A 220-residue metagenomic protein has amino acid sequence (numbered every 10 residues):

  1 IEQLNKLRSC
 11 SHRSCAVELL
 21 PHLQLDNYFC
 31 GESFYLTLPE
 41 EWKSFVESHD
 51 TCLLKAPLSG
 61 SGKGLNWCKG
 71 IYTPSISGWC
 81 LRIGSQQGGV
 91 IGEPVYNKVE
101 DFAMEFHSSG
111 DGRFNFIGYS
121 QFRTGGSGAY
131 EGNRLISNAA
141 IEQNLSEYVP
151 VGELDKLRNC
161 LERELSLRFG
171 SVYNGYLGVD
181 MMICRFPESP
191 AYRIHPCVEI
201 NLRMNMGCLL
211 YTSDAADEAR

Functional and structural regions predicted by a protein language model:
I1-S44, S59-G60: Conserved N-proximal alpha/beta basic substrate-recognition cap immediately N-terminal to, or forming the N-lobe
C10-R13, L58-G62, N97-K98, L202 (+1 more regions): Gly/Ser/Thr-rich loops at beta-strand to alpha-helix junctions that form or flank small-molecule/cofactor-binding
E32-S33, C52-I76, A103, G126-N144: Glycine-rich phosphate-binding loop of ATP-grasp-fold ATP-dependent ligases
W42, C52-N66, G92-V95, M104-S108 (+2 more regions): Conserved catalytic-core segments centered on acid/base and nucleophilic motifs
D50, I76-E131, M182-C197, N201 (+1 more regions): Phosphate-binding site of ATP-dependent enzymes
K63-L65, E188, G207: Short, function-defining helix-loop hinge/capping sites that tune catalysis or transport
S85-Q86, P94, F116, G128-Y192: A long amphipathic alpha-helix within ATP-dependent nucleotide-binding catalytic cores
Y211-R220: Single conserved hydrophobic/aromatic residue that forms the stacking wall/gate of nucleotide- or nucleobase-binding
